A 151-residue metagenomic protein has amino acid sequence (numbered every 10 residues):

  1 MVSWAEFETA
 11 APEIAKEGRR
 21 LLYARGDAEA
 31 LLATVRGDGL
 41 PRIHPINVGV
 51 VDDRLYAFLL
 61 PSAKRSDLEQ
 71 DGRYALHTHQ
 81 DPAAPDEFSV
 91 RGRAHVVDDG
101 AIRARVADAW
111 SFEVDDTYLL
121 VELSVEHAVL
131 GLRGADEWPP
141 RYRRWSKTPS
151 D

Functional and structural regions predicted by a protein language model:
M1-E13, A84-D151: Charged, gly/pro-rich active-site loop segments
V2-A30: Short, basic/aromatic recognition patches
R25-A28, P41-I43, D116-Y118, V125: Short gly/pro-enriched beta-turn/loop segments at secondary-structure junctions
D27-P61, L68, Y74-Q80, F88-V90: Short beta-strand segments
P61-K64, E126: A generic "binding-loop/recognition-motif" signal
P61-S62, D71-H77, I102-E113: Short acidic (Asp/Glu) patches
